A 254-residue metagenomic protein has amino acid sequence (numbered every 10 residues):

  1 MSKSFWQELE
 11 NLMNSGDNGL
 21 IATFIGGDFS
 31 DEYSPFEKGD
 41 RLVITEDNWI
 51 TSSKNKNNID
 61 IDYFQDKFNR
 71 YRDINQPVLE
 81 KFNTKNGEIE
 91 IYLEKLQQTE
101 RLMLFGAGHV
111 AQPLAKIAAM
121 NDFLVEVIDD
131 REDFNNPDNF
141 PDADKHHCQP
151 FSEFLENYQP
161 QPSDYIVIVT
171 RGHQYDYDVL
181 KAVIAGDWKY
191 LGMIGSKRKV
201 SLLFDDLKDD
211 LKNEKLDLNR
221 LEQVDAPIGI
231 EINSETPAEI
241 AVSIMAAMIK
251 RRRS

Functional and structural regions predicted by a protein language model:
M1-D130, D138-F140, H147, Q161-Y165 (+3 more regions): Segments forming oxygen-rich coordination pockets for charged ligands
I128, Y165, T170-H173, K181-D206: ADP-ribose/adenylate-binding Rossmann-like module
E132-P137, D176: Short, glycine/polar-rich helix-capping loops at beta-to-alpha or helix-loop-helix junctions that flank or form
P141-A143, G186-D187: Short, structured coil segments at secondary-structure junctions
Q149-F154, Q174: Conserved SAM/SAH-binding loop
S152-P162: Short amphipathic alpha-helix with an adjacent loop that forms part of the alpha/beta core around
I194-S254: Adenosine-phosphate binding glycine-rich loop
